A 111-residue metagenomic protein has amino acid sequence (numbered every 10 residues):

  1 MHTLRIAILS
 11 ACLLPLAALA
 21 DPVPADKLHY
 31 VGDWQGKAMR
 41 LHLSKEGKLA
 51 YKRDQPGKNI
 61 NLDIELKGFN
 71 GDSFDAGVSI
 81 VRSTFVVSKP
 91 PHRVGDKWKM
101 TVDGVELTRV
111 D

Functional and structural regions predicted by a protein language model:
M1-I8: Bacterial N-terminal signal peptides that target proteins for export
A11-A20: Hydrophobic h-region of N-terminal signal peptides that target proteins for export in Gram-negative bacteria
A20-Q35: N-terminal helix-cap/turn-to-beta initiation motif at the start of protein domains
D21-P22, A38, E65, S79 (+2 more regions): Low-complexity, Gly/Pro
A38-V81: N-terminal glycine/threonine-rich, aromatic-flanked beta-hairpin/loop signature
K67-N70, H92-D96, D111: A short, structured loop/turn motif at beta-sheet edges
S83-K97: Low-complexity, intrinsically disordered Gly/Pro/Thr-rich segments
K99-D111: Edge beta-strand at a domain terminus
